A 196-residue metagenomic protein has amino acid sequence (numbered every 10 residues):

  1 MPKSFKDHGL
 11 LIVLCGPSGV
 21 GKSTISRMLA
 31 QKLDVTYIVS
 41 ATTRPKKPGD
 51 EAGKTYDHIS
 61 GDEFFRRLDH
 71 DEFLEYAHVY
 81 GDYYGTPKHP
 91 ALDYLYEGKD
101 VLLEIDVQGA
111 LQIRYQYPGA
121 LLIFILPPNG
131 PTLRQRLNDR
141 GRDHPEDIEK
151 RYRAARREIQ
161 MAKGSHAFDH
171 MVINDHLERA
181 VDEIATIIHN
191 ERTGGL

Functional and structural regions predicted by a protein language model:
M1-L11: Extreme N-terminal, non-catalytic leader segments that precede Walker-type/kinase nucleotide-binding cores
C15-P17: P-loop (Walker A) phosphate-binding loop of NTP-binding proteins
K22: Conserved lysine of the Walker
I25-S26: Post-Walker A alpha-helix
A30-V39: Post-Walker A helix-loop "phosphate-sensing" segment adjacent to the P-loop in P-loop NTPases
T42-V101, V107-Q108: ATP-dependent small-molecule kinase phosphotransfer cores that center on conserved nucleotide phosphate-binding segments
V101-D106, Y115-D139: Conserved phosphate-donor/acceptor-positioning beta-strand/loop module used by diverse small-molecule
R142-N190: Small-molecule kinase domains that catalyze NTP-dependent phosphoryl transfer to phosphate-bearing small molecules
